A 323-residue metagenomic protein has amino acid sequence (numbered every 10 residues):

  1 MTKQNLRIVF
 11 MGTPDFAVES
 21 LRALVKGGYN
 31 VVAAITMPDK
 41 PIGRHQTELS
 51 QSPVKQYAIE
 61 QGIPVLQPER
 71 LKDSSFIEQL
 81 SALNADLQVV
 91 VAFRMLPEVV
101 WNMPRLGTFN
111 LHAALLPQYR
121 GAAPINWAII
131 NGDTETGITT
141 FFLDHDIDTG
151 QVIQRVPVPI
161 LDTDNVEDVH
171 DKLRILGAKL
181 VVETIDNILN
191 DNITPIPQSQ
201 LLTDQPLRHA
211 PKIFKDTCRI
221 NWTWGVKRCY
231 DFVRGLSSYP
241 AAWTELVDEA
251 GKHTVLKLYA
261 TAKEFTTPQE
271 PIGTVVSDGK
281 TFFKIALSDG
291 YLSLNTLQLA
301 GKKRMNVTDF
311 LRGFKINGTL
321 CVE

Functional and structural regions predicted by a protein language model:
M1, E78-A82, I193-P195: Short, basic, low-complexity termini and linkers enriched in Ser/Thr/Gly/Pro that act as targeting/leader peptides
M1-H45: N-terminal Rossmann-like dinucleotide-binding module
V9, V32-A34, P64-L83, Q88 (+1 more regions): Internal alpha/beta domain cores that form substrate/cofactor-binding pockets in large enzymes and binding proteins
G12, A34, A58, Q88 (+7 more regions): A residue-level signal for conserved active-site and pocket-lining positions in enzyme catalytic cores
V18, Q51, D73-I77, R94 (+1 more regions): Structural motif corresponding to alpha-helix initiation and N-cap regions
G27, L87-H209: Donor/substrate-binding cores of folate-linked one-carbon enzymes
K40-I59: N-terminal beta-loop-helix "entrance" segment that forms/cooperates in small-molecule cofactor or anionic ligand
T203-E323: Internal anion-binding site segments
